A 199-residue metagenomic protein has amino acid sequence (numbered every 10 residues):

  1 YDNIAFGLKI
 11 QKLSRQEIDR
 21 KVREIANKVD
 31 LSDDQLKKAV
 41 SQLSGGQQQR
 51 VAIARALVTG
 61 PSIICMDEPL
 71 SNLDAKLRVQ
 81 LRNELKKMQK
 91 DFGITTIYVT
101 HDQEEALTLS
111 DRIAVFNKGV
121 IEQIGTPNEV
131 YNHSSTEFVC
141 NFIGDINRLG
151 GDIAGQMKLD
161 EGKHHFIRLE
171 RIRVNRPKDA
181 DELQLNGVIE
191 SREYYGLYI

Functional and structural regions predicted by a protein language model:
Y1-S135: ABC ATPase nucleotide-binding domains
Q11, N141, H164-I167: Generic recognition of short, well-ordered alpha-helical interface segments
A75, F138, S191: Glycine-rich, flexible loop/turn motifs
R112, R192-Y195: Beta-strand-rich soluble domains of envelope-associated proteins, predominantly from Gram-negative bacteria
T126-Q156, D160: ABC transporter nucleotide-binding domain
N147-R148, D152-E193: Glycine/charge-rich catalytic "coupling/switch" loops of P-loop NTPases
L197-I199: Short aromatic-glycine-enriched beta-strand elements
